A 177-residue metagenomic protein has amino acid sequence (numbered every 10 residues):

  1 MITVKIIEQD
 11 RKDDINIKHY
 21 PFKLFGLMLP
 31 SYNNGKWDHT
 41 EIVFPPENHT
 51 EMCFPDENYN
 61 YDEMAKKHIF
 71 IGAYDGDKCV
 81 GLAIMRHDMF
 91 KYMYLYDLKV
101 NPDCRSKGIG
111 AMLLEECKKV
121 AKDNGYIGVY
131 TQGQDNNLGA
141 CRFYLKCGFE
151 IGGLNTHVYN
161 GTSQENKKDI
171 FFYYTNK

Functional and structural regions predicted by a protein language model:
I2, Q134-L138, K146-E150, H157-K177: C-terminal "cap" of GNAT-fold acetyltransferases
V4-I6: Generic structural signal for residues in well-ordered beta-strands
E8-Y92, Y96, N101-P102, E115 (+2 more regions): Acetyl-CoA-dependent GNAT
N16, D38, F143, I151-G153 (+1 more regions): Ligand-binding pocket scaffold of soluble enzyme catalytic domains
Y94, G125-I127, G148: Short loop/turn motifs at secondary-structure junctions
D97-K99, Y130-Q132, F171: Short aromatic/hydrophobic contact patches that present stacked aromatics for nucleic-acid/ligand binding
V100, S106-K119, R142-K146: Conserved acetyl-CoA-binding loop-helix of GNAT-fold acetyltransferases
A121-G133: Conserved GNAT acetyl-CoA-binding A-motif
